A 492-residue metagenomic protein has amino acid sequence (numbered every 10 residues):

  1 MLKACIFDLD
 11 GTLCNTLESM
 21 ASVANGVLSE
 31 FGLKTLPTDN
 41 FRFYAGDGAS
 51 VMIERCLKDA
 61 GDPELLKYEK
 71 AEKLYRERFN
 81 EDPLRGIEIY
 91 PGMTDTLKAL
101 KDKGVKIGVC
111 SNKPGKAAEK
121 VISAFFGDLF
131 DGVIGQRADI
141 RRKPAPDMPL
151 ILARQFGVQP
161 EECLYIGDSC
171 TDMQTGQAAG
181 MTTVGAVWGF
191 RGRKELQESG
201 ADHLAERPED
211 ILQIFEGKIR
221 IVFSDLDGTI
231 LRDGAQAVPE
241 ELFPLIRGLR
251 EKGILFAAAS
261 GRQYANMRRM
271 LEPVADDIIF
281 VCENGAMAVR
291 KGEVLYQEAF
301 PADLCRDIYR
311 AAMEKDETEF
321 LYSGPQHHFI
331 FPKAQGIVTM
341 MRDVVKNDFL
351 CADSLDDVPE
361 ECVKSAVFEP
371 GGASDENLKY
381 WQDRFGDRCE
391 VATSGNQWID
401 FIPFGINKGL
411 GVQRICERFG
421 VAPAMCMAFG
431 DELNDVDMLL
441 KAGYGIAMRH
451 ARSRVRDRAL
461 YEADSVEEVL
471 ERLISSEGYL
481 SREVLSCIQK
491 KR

Functional and structural regions predicted by a protein language model:
M1-F43, L57, I219-V222, L226-E272: Active-site neighborhood of HAD-like aspartate-dependent phosphohydrolases
T12, A24, M93-F125, I246-R269 (+4 more regions): Substrate-recognition element of Asp-dependent hydrolases with the DxDx(T/V) motif
V27-L28, G48-P63, V121, L152-A153 (+1 more regions): Helix-loop "lid/cap" segments that line or gate small-molecule binding pockets
R55-D95, K103, V222-A237, V294-Q297: Metal-dependent phosphoesterase signature
L84-E88, G108, P114-I166, C170-A179 (+4 more regions): Substrate-recognition "cap/lid" segment bordering the active-site pocket of phosphatases
V158, A311, K315-F429, L433-D437 (+2 more regions): Conserved acidic, metal-coordinating active-site core of Asp-based, Mg2+-dependent phosphoryl-transfer enzymes
W188-I221, P239, D400-R492: Mg2+-dependent phosphoryl-transfer enzymes with acidic/Ser/Thr/Gly-rich catalytic loops
E240-I337: Active-site phosphate-binding/coordination module
